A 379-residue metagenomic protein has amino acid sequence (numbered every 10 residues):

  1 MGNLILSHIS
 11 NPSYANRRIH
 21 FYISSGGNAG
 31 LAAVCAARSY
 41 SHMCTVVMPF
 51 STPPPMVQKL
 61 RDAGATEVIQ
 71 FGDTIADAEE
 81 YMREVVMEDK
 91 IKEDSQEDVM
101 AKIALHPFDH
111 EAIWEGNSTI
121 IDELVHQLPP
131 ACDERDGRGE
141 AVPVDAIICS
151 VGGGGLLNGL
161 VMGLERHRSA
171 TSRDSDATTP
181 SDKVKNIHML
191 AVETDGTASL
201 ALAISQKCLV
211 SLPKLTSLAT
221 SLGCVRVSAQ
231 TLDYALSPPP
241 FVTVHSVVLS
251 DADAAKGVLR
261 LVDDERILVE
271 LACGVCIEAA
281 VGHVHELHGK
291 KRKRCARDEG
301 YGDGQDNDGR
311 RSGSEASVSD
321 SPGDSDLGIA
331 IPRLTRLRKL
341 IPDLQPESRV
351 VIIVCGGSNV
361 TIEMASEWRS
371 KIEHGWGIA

Functional and structural regions predicted by a protein language model:
M1-A379: PLP-dependent amino-acid enzyme catalytic core
